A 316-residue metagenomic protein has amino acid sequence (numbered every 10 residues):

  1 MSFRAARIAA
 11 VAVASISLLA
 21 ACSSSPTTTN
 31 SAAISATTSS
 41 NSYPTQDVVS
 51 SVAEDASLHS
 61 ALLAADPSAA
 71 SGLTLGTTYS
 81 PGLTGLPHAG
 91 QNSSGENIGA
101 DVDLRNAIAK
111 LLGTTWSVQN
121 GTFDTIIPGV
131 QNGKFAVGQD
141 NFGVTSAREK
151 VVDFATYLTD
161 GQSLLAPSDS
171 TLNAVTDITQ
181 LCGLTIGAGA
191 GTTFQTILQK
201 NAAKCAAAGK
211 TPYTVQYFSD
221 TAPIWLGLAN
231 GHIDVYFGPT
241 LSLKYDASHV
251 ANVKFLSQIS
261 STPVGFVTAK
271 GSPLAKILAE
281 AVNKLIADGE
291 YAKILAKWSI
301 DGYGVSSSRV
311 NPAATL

Functional and structural regions predicted by a protein language model:
S17-A21: C-terminal motif of bacterial Sec signal peptides marking the signal peptidase cleavage site
C22-A32: Bacterial lipoprotein signal-peptidase II cleavage site
N30-Q139: Extracytoplasmic small-molecule ligand-binding "clamshell" domains of the periplasmic binding protein/Venus flytrap
I34-A56, V102-L111, S170, T179 (+3 more regions): Extended ligand-binding regions for polar small-molecule ligands
P81, S94-K110, F142, D160-D220 (+2 more regions): Bilobed "Venus flytrap"/periplasmic-binding protein-like clamshell domains and structurally analogous long
T115-T179: Acidic, polar ligand-binding/catalytic clefts
T125, N141-E149, Q199-K200, G227-S260: A ligand-binding cleft/hinge motif common to bilobed small-molecule-binding domains
T159-A166, K244-N283, D301-L316: Periplasmic-binding protein-like
